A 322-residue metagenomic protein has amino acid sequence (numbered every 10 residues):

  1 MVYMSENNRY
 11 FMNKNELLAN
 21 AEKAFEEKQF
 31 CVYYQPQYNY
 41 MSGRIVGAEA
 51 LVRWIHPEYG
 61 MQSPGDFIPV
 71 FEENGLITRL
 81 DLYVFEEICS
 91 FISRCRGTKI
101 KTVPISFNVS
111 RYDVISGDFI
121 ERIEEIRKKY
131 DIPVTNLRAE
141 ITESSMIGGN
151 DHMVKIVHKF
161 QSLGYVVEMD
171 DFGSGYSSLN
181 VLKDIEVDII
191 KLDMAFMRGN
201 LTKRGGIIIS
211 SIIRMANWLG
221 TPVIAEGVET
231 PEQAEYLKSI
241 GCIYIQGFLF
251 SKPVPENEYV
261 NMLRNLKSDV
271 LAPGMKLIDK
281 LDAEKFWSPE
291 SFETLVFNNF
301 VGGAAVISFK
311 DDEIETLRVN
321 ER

Functional and structural regions predicted by a protein language model:
M1-E16, N20, E49, D66 (+6 more regions): Cyclic nucleotide signaling catalytic output domains
V2, Y40-E49, L76-M153, G227: Catalytic core of bacterial c-di-GMP phosphodiesterases, primarily the EAL and HD-GYP domains, capturing alpha-helical
S5-V70, N108, M169, P253 (+3 more regions): Active-site core of bacterial EAL-family cyclic-dinucleotide phosphodiesterase domains
A48-E49, T316-R322: N-terminal capping loop/helix in small sensory signaling domains highlighted by a polar->aromatic N-x2-3-F motif
H56-M61, F85-C89, D171, G247: Short acidic-capped amphipathic helix/loop micro-motif used as an active-site/signal-coupling element
R79, D184, K191, L317-R318: PAS-family sensory domains
E124-N200, L219-K252: The catalytic core of metal-dependent phosphodiesterases that act on cyclic dinucleotides
V260-S288: Intrinsically disordered or compositionally simple regulatory linkers and C-terminal tails in signal-transduction
